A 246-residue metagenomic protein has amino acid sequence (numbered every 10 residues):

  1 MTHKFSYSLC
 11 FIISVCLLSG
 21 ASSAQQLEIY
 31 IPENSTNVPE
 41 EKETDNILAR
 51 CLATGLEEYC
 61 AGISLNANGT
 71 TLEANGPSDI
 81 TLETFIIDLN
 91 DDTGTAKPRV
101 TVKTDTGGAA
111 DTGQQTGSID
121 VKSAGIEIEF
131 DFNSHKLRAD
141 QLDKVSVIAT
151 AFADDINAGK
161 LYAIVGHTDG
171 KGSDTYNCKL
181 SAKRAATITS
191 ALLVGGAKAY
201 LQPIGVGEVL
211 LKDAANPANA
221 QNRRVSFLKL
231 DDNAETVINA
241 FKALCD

Functional and structural regions predicted by a protein language model:
T2-C10, C16-I119, D246: N-terminal targeting leaders that direct proteins to extracytoplasmic destinations
E41, S78, S134-L142, C178-S181 (+2 more regions): Solvent-exposed, acidic/flexible segments
D105-A110, Q115-A151, T168-D174, C245: Short, solvent-exposed beta-strand/turn patches at coil↔beta or beta↔helix junctions that act as interaction loops
G125, G159, N222: Short coil/loop residues immediately preceding or within conserved phosphate-binding loops of NTP-utilizing enzyme
F130-V165, T189-Y200, F227, E235-F241: Periplasmic peptidoglycan-binding/anchoring modules of Gram-negative envelope and division proteins
H167-C245: Periplasmic OmpA-like peptidoglycan-binding domain that tethers envelope proteins to the cell wall
